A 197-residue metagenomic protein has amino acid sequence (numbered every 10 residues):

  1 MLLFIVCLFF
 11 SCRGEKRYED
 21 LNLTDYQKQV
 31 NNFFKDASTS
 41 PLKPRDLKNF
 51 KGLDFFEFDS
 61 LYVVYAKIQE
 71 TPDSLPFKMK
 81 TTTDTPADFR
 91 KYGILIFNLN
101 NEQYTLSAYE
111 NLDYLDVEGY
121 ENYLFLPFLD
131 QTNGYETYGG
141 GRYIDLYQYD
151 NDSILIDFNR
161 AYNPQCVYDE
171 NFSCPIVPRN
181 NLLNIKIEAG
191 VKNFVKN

Functional and structural regions predicted by a protein language model:
M1-I5: Sec-dependent signal peptide recognition, specifically the positively charged N-region followed immediately by
F9-S11: C-terminal motif of bacterial Sec signal peptides marking the signal peptidase cleavage site
R13-E15: Bacterial signal peptide processing site
Q27-A87, K91-G93: N-terminal secretory signal peptides
I68, A108-E110, D130-T132, F158-Y162 (+1 more regions): A mature extracytoplasmic/lumenal domain signature
L75-G139: Mid-length scaffold segments of soluble, non-membrane domains
F125-Y162: Acidic, glycine-rich flexible loop segments
Y162-N197: Extended, aromatic/histidine-rich regions of cofactor-dependent oxidoreductases associated with respiratory
